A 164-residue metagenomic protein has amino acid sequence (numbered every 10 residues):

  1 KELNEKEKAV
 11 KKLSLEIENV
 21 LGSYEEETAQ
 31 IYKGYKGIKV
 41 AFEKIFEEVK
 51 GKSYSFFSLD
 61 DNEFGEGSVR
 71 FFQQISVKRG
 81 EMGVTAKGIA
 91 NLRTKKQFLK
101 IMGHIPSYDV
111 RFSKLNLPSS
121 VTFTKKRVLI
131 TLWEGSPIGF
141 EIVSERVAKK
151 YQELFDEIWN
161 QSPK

Functional and structural regions predicted by a protein language model:
K1, K12, Q30, E63-K164: PLD/PLD-like phosphodiesterase catalytic module centered on the HKD motif
K1-G83, K164: PLD-like (HKD) phosphodiesterase/transphosphatidyltransferase domain
